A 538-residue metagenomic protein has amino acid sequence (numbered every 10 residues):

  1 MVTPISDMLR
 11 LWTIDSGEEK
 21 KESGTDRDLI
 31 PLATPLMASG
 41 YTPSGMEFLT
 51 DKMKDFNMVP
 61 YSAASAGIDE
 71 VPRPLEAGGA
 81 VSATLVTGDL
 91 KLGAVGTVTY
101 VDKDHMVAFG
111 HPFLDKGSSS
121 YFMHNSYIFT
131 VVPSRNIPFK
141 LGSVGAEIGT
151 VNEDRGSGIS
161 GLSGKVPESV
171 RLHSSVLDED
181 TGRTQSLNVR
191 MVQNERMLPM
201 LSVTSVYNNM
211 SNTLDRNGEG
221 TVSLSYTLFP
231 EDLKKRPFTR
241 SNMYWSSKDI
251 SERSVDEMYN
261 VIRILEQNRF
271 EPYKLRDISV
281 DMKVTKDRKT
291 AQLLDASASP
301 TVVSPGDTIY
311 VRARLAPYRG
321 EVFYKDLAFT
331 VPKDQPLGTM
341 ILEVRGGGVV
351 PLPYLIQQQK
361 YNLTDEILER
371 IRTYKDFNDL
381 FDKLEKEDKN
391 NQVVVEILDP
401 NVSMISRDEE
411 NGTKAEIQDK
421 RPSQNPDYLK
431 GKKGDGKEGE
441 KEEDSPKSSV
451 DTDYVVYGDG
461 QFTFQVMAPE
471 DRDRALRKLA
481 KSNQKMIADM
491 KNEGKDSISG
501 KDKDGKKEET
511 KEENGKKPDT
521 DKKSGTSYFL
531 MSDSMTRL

Functional and structural regions predicted by a protein language model:
M1-L538: Terminal presequence/propeptide segments associated with secretion/organelle targeting and zymogen/polyprotein
